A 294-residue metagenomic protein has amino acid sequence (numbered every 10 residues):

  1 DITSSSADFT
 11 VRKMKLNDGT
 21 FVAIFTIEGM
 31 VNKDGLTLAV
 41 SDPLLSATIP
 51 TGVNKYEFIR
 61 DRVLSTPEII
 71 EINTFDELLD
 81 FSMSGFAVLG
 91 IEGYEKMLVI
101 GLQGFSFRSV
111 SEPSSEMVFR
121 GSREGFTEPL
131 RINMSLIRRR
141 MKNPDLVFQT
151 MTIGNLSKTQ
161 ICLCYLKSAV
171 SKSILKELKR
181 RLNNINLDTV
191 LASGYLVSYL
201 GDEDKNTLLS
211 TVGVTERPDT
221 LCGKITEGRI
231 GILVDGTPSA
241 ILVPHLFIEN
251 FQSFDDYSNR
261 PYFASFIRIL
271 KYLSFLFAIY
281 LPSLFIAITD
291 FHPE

Functional and structural regions predicted by a protein language model:
D1-I288, H292: Membrane-embedded alpha-helical signal segments
